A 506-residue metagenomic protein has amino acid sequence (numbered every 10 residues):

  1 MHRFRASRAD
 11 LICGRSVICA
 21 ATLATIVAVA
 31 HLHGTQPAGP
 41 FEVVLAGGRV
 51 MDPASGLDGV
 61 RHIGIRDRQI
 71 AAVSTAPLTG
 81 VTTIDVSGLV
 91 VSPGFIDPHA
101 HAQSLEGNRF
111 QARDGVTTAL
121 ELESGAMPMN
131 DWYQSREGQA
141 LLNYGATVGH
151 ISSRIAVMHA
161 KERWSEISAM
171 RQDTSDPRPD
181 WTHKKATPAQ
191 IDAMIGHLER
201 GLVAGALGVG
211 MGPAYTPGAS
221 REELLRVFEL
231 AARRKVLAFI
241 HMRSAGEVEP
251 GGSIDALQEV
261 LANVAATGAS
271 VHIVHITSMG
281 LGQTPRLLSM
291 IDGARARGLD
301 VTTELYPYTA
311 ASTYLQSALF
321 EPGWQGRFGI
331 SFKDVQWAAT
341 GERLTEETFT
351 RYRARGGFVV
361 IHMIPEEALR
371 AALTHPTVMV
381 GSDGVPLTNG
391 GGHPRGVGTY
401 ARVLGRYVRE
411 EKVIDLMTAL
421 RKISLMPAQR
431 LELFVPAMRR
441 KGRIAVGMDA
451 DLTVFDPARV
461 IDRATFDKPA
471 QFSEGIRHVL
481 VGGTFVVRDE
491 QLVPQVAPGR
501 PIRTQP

Functional and structural regions predicted by a protein language model:
M1-C13: N-terminal secretory signal peptides that target proteins for export/translocation
C13, A21-R61, R66, T75 (+4 more regions): Active-site microenvironment of metallo-dependent hydrolases
A76-V81, D85-Q139, G252: Metal-associated gating/positioning segment near the N- to mid-region
G94-Q103, P213, A238-S244: Histidine-centered catalytic micro-motifs
Q103-R109, Q190-E199, A256: Short, acidic/polar
M127-N130, G218-L224: Active-site-adjacent beta->alpha loops and helix N-cap segments on the catalytic face of soluble alpha/beta enzymes
Q139-Y144, V227-V236, I240, A266: Alpha-helix-loop-beta-strand connector modules within alpha/beta enzyme cores
V148, R154-R221, L261-A265, A269-L416: Active-site neighborhoods of metal-dependent hydrolases
